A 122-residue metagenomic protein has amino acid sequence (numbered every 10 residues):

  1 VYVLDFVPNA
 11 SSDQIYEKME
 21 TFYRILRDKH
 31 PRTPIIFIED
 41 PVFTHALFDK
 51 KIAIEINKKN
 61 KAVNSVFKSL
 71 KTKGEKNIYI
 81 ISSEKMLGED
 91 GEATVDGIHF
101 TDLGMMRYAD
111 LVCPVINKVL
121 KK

Functional and structural regions predicted by a protein language model:
V1-K122: Alpha-helical cap/lid subdomain in secreted, periplasmic, or secretory-pathway luminal O-acyl-processing enzymes
